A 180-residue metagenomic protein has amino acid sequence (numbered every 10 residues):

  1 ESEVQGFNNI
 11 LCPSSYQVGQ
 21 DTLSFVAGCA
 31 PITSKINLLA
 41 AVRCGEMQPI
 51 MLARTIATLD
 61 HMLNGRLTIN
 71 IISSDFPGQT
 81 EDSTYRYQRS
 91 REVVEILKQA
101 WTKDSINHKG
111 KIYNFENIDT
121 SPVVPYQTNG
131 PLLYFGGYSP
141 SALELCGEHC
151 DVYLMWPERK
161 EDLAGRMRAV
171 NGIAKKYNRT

Functional and structural regions predicted by a protein language model:
E1-T33, N37, T128-P131: N-terminal beta1-alpha1-beta2 module of alpha/beta enzyme domains
E3-V4, V26-K35, I56-L67, G147-E148 (+1 more regions): Acidic (Asp/Glu)-rich catalytic clusters
I10-C12, N37-V42, L67-I71, L133-G136 (+1 more regions): Hydrophobic faces of well-ordered beta-strands that scaffold small-molecule active sites in alpha/beta enzyme cores
G19-A27, R159-I173: Active-site-adjacent beta->alpha loops and helix N-cap segments on the catalytic face of soluble alpha/beta enzymes
Q20-A40, R89, V93-A100, K176-Y177: Alpha-helix-loop-beta-strand connector modules within alpha/beta enzyme cores
C29, L59, L97, L133 (+2 more regions): Conserved, mostly hydrophobic/aromatic
A41-I50, Q127-Y138: Active-site mouth loops of central-metabolism enzymes
E46-I112, P157-R168: Flexible, glycine-rich active-site loops centered on histidine and acidic residues that chelate a metal or position
